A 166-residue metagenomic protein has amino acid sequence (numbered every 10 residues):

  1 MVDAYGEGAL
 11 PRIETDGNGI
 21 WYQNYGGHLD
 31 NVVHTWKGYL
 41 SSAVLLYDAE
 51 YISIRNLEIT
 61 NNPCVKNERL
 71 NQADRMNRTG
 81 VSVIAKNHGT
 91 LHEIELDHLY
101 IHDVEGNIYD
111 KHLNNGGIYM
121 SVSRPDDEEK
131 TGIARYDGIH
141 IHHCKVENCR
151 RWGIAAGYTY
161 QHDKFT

Functional and structural regions predicted by a protein language model:
M1-L70, D103-Y109: Right-handed parallel beta-helix/beta-spiral solenoid domain characteristic of secreted/periplasmic
G6, I94, K111-L113: A generic structural signal for short, non-catalytic loop/turn and secondary-structure boundary residues
G8, E50-N61, G89-E105, E128-W152 (+1 more regions): Right-handed parallel beta-helix
P11, T15-D16, I20, S42-D48 (+5 more regions): Glycine-rich beta-solenoid repeat tracts in large extracellular/virion proteins
